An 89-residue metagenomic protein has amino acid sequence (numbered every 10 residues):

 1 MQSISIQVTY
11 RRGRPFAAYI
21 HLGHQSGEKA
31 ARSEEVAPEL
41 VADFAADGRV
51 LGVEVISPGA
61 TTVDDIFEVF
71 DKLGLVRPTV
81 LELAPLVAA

Functional and structural regions predicted by a protein language model:
M1-A89: Small, basic N-terminal interaction modules of short regulatory proteins
